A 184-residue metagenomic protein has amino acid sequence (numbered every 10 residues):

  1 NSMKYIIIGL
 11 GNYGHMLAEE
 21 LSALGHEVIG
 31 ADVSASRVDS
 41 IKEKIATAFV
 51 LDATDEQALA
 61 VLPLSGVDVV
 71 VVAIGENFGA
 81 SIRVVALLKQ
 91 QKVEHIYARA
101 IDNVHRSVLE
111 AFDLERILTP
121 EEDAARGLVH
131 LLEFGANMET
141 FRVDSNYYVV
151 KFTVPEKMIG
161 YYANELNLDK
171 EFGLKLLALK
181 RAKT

Functional and structural regions predicted by a protein language model:
K4, I8, A31, M158-T184: Cytosolic Rossmann-like ligand/nucleotide-binding regulatory domains
G14-H15: N-terminal Rossmann-fold NAD(P) dinucleotide-binding loop
L21: Aromatic pocket-lining residues of Rossmann-like dinucleotide-binding sites
E27-I29, I96: Short beta-strand element of Class I
D32-V33, A100: Conserved acidic E/D residue at the C-terminus of a beta-strand in Rossmann-like folds
I41-K42: Conserved SAM-binding loop
I45-L128, L132-F134, T153: Phosphate-bearing ligand-interacting subdomains that bind or position ATP/ADP/UDP/GDP/NAD(P) or nucleotide-linked
D123, A136-K170: Extended boundary segments
